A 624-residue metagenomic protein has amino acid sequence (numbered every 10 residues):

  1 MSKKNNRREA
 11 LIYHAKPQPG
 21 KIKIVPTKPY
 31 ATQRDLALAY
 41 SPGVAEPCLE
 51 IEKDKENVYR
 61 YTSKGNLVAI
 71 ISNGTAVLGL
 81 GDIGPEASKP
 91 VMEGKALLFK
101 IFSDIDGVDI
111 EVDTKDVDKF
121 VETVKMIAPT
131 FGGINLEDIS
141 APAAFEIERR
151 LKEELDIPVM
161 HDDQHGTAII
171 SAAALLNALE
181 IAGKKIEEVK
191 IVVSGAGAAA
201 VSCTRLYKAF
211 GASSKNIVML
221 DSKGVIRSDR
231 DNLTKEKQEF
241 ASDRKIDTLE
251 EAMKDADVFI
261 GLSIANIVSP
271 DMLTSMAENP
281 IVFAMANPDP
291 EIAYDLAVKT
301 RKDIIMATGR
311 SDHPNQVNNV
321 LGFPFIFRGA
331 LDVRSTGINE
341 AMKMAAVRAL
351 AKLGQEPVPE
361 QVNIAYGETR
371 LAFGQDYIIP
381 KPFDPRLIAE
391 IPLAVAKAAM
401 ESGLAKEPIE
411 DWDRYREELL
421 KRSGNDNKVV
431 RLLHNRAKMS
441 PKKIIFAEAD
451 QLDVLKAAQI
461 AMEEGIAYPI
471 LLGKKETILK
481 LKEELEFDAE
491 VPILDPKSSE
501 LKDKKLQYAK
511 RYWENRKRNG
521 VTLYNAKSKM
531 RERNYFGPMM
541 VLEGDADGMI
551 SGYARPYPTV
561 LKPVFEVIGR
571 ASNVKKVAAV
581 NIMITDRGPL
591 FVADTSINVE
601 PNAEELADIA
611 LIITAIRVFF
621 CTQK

Functional and structural regions predicted by a protein language model:
S2-V159, L353, K397-A398, V430-L455 (+7 more regions): N-terminal ligand-binding/catalytic initiation module
K4, D162-D163, A182-K184, A284-P392 (+1 more regions): Adenosine-phosphate binding glycine-rich loop
L67-G79, G84, A168-S171, A182-K208: Glycine-rich adenosine-cofactor-binding loop
E86, D138-K185, K406-I409, R416-K624: Anion-binding alpha/beta catalytic cores of soluble intermediary-metabolism enzymes, centered on
D118, E180, R230-S275, R516-V541: A structured beta-alpha segment of the ubiquitous adenosine-cofactor-binding alpha/beta core
S194, F210-K237: NAD(P)-binding Rossmann-fold cofactor-contacting core
I246, E250-K302, R334, I609-T614: Long hydrophobic segments that form regular secondary structure
